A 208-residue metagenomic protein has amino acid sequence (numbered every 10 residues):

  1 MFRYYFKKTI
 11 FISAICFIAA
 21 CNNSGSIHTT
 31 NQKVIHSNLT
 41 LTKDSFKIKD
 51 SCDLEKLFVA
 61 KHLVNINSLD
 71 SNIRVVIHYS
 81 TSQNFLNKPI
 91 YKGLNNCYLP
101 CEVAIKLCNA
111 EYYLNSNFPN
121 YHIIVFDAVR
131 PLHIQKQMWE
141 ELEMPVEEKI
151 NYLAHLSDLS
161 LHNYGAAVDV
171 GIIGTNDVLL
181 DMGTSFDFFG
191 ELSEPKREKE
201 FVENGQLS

Functional and structural regions predicted by a protein language model:
M1-I10: Bacterial N-terminal signal peptides that target proteins for export
F11-I12, N120: N-terminal hydrophobic alpha-helix used for membrane targeting or insertion
I18-A20: C-terminal motif of bacterial Sec signal peptides marking the signal peptidase cleavage site
N22-A128, E141, P145-S208: Extracytoplasmic cell-surface/polysaccharide-interacting catalytic and binding patches
P100, I134-Q135: Zinc-coordinating Cys/His ligand positions in small cysteine/histidine-rich zinc-finger domains
P131: Segments that shape or occlude catalytic/ligand-binding pockets
K136-E140: Short glycine/threonine-rich loop-to-helix capping motif typified by GTGT followed within a few residues by an Asp-Pro
